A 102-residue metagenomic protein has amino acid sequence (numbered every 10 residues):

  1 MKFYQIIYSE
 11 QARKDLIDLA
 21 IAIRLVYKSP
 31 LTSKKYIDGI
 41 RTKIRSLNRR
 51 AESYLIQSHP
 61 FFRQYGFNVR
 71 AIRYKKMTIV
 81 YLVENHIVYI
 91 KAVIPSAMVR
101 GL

Functional and structural regions predicted by a protein language model:
M1-R41: Arg/Lys-rich, positively charged N-terminal/basic patches that mediate binding to nucleic acids
L16, Q64-Y65, V88-V93: Juxtamembrane/interfacial segments around transmembrane helices
A20, A51, I94: Short, flexible helix/strand-to-coil boundary loops that buttress conserved ligand/catalytic motifs in alpha/beta
R24-Y27, N48, E52, M98: Secondary-structure transition/hinge residues
Y27, I72-L102: Enriched for short, Lys/Arg-rich terminal
I37-E52: Compact soluble domain cores
R50-H86: Basic/aromatic recognition patch in beta-strand/loop cores that engages polyanionic ligands
